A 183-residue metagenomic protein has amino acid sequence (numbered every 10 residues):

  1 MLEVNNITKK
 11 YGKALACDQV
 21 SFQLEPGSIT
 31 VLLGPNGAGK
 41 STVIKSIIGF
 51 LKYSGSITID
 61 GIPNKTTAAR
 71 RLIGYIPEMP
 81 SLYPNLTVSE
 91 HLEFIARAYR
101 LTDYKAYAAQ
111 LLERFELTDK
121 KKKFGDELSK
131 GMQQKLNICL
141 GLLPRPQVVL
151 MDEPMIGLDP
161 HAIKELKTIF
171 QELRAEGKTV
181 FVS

Functional and structural regions predicted by a protein language model:
G49, Y53-A69: Conserved ABC transporter NBD signature motif
E93, R97-K120: Conserved ABC ATPase "signature" region
F124-G131: Conserved ABC ATPase signature
I138: Hydrophobic anchor residue at the start of the ABC signature
V149-E153: Catalytic Walker B motif of ABC-type/P-loop ATPase nucleotide-binding domains
P160-A162: Helix N-cap at the start of a conserved alpha-helix in ABC-type nucleotide-binding domains
